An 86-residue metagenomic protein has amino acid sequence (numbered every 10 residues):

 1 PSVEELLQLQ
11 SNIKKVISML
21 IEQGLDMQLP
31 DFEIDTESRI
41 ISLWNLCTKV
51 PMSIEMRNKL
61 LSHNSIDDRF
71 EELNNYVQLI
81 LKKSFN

Functional and structural regions predicted by a protein language model:
P1-N86: N-terminal low-complexity, acidic/polar interaction/targeting segments
